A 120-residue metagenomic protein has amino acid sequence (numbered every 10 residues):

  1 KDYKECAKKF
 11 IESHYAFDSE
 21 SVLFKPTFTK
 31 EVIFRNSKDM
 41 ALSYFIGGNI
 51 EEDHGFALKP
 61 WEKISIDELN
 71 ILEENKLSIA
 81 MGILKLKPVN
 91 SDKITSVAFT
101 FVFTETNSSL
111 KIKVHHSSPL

Functional and structural regions predicted by a protein language model:
K1-I46: Core segments of small alpha/beta cavity-forming domains
K8, V22, S43, H54 (+2 more regions): Short non-domain terminal segments
H14, H54, H115-H116: Histidine (H) residue identity feature
D18-E20, K38, P60-E62, D92-T95 (+1 more regions): Generic structural motif recognizing short loop/turn segments at the entrances and edges of beta-strands
T27-V89: Surface-exposed, charged secondary-structure patches
E73-M81, K85, N90-L120: Short beta-strand edge/turn micro-motifs at domain boundaries
